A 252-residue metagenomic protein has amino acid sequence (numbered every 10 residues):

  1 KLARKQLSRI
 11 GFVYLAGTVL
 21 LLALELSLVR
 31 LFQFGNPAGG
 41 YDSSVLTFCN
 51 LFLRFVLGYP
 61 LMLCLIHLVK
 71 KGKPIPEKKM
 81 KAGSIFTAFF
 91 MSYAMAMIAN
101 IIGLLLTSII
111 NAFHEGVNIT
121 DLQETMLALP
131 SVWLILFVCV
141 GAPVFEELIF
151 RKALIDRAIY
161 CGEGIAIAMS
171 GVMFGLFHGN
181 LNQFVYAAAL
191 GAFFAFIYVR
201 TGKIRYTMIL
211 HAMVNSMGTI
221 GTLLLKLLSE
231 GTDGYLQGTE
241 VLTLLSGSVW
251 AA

Functional and structural regions predicted by a protein language model:
K1-T87, Y93-A94, M213, M217-A252: N-terminal, membrane-interfacial amphipathic/helix-forming hydrophobic leader that caps and precedes the first
R4-S8, F12, A16, Y41-L53 (+9 more regions): Structural motif marking the loop-to-transmembrane transition
S8-S27, F52, V56, P60 (+10 more regions): Hydrophobic, lipid-facing residues on alpha-helical transmembrane segments of integral membrane proteins
S27-G39, L68-I75, L105-V117, K152 (+6 more regions): Membrane-interface elements of multi-pass transporters and channels
F32-F34, G40-V45, I75-V144, L148 (+1 more regions): Juxtamembrane helix-loop-helix connectors linking adjacent transmembrane helices in multi-pass membrane enzymes
V132-A252: Transmembrane helix-loop-helix hairpins at the membrane interface of multi-pass integral membrane proteins
